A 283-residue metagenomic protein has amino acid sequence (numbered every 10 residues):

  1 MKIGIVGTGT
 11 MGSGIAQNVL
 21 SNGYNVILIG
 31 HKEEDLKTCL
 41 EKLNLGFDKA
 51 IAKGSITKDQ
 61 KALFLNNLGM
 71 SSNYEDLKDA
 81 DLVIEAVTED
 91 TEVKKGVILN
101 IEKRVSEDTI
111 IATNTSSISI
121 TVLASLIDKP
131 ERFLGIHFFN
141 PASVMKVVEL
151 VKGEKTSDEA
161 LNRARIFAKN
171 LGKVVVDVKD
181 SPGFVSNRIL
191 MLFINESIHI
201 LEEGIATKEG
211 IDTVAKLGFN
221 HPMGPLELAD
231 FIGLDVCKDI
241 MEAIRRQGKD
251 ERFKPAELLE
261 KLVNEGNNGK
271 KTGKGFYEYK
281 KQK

Functional and structural regions predicted by a protein language model:
M1-K49, K53: NAD(P)+-binding Rossmann beta1-loop-alpha1 motif at the extreme N-terminus of oxidoreductases
Q17-L20, N44, E102, A124 (+1 more regions): A structural alpha-helix within SAM-dependent methyltransferase catalytic domains
N22-I27, E159-N162, K169-D180, E202-E203 (+1 more regions): NAD(P)-dependent Rossmann-like dehydrogenase/reductase catalytic/cofactor-binding core
D35-T38, K49-I110, I118: Rossmann-like NAD(P)-binding element
G46, K146-V147, F193-I200, G224 (+1 more regions): A general alpha-helix detector
I110-K179, N187: Rossmann-fold dinucleotide-binding core
